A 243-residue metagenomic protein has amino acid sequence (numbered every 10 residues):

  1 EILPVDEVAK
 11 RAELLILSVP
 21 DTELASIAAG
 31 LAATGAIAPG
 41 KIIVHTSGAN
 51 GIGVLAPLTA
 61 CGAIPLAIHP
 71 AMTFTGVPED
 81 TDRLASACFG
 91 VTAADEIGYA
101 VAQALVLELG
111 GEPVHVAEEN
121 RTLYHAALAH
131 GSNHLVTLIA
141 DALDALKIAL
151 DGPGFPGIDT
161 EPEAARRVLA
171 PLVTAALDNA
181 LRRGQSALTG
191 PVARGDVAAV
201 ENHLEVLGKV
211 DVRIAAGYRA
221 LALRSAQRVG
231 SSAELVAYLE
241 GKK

Functional and structural regions predicted by a protein language model:
E1, L58-A60, E79-L181: Internal alpha-helical scaffold of NAD(P)-dependent oxidoreductase catalytic cores
E1-E79: Rossmann-like NAD(P)(H) cofactor-binding subdomain of soluble oxidoreductases
D6, G154-I158, V236-K243: Short, low-complexity, intrinsically disordered N-terminal peptides in bacterial proteins
A12, E163-K243: NAD(P)-dependent Rossmann-like dehydrogenase/reductase catalytic/cofactor-binding core
A12, L24, G51-I52, Y99-A102 (+6 more regions): A general structural signal for well-ordered alpha-helical segments in protein cores
S18-V19, A93, R194: Conserved residues at beta->alpha junctions
L31-G35, L150, L207: Active-site catalytic pocket residues across diverse enzymes, especially alpha/beta-hydrolases
T46, C88, A193: Short glycine/serine/threonine-biased micro-segments
